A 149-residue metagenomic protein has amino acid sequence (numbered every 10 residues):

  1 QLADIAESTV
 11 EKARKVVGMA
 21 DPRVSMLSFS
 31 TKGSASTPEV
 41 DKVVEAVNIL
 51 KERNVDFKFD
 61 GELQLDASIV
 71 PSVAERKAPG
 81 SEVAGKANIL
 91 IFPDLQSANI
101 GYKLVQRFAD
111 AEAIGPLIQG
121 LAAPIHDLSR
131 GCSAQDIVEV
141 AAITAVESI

Functional and structural regions predicted by a protein language model:
Q1-E62, D66: Glycine-rich phosphate/diphosphate-binding loop of Rossmann-like nucleotide-binding domains
I49-I149: Glycine-rich phosphate/nucleotide-binding loop
